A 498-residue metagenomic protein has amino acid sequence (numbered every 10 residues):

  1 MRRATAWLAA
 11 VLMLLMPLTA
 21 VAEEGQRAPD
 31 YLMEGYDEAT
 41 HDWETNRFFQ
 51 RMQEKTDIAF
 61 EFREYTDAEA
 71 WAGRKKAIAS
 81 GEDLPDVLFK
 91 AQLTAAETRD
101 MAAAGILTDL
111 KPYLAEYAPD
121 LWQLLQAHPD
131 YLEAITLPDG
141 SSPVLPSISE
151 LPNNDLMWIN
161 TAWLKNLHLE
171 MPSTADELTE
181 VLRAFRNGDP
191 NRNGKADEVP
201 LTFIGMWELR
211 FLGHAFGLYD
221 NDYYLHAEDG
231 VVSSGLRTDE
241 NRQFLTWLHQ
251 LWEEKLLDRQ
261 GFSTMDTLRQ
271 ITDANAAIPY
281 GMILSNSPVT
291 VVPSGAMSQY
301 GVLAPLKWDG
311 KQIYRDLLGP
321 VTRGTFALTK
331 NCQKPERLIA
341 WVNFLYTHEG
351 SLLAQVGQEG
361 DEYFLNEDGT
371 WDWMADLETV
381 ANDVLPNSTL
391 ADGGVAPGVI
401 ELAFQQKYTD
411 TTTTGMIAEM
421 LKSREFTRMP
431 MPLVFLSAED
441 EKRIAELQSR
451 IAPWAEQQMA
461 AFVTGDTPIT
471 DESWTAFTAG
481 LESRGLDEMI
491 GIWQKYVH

Functional and structural regions predicted by a protein language model:
R3-A4, A20-E177, F211, F216 (+4 more regions): Conserved N-terminal structural module of periplasmic/extracytoplasmic solute-binding proteins
L8-P17: Bacterial N-terminal signal peptides
Q26-P29, T56-A59, G81-D86, I106-T108 (+6 more regions): Loop/turn elements at helix/coil->beta-strand transitions in domains of secreted/extracellular proteins
G35-Y36, A340, F344-T464: Conserved small-residue motifs centered on glycine
N46-R63, A162-L164, G235-G261, D309-Y314 (+2 more regions): Extracytoplasmic/periplasmic ligand-capture domains
E97-P112, V292-I313: Ligand-binding "clamshell"
K111, T136-W207, Y224-D273, L328-R337 (+3 more regions): Helix-loop-helix "hinge/cap" segment bordering the ligand-binding cleft or interdomain interface
H249-E253, R269-P288, A296-Q299, L306-A391: Glycine-rich, aromatic-lined ligand/substrate-binding cores of catalytic and carbohydrate-binding domains
